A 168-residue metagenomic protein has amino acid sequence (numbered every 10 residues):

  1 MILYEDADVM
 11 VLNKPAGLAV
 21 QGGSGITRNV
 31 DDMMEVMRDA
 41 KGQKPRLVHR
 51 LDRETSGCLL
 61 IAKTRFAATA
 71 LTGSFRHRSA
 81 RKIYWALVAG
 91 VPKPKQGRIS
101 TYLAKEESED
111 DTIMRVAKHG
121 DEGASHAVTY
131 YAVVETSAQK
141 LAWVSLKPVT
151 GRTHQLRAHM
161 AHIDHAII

Functional and structural regions predicted by a protein language model:
M1-E109, G120-H126, E135-A138: RNA pseudouridine synthases
L71, R152-M160: Short beta-strand segments enriched for Tyr within beta-sheet-rich domains, predominantly fibronectin type III
R115: Short, solvent-exposed loop/beta-turn-alpha elements that line the ligand-binding surface or hinge of extracytoplasmic
H119-E122, M160-I168: Phosphate/ribose-recognition catalytic cores of enzymes acting on nucleotide-derived substrates
Y131: Long C-terminal interaction/binding lobes of large macromolecular proteins
Q139-L146: Short, solvent-exposed secondary-structure boundary/capping segments
